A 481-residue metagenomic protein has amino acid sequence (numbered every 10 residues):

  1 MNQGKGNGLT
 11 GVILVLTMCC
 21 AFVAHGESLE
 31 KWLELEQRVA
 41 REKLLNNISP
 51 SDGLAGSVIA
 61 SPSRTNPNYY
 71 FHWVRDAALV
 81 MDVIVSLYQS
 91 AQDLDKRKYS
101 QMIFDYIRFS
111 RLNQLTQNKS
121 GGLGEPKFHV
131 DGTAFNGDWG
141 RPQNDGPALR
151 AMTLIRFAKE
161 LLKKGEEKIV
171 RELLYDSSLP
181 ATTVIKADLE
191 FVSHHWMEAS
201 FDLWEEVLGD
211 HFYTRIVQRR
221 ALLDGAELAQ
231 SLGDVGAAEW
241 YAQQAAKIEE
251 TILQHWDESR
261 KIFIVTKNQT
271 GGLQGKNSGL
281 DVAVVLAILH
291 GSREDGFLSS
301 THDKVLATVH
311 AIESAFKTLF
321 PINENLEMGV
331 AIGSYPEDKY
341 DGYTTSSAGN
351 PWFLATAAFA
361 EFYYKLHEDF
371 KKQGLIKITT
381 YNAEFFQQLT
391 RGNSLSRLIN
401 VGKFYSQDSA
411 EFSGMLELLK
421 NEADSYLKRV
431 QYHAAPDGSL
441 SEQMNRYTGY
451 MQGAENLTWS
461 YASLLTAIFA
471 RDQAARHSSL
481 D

Functional and structural regions predicted by a protein language model:
N2-V12: Bacterial N-terminal signal peptides that target proteins for export
G11-A21: Bacterial N-terminal signal peptides
H25-R75, D105, F109-K127, G438: Low-complexity, Ser/Thr/Pro/Gly-enriched N-terminal "stalk/linker" regions
E27-L29, A78-R97, L149-L174, V217-D234 (+3 more regions): Well-ordered alpha-helical scaffold segments within catalytic/enzyme domains
L35, V74, R111-D145, F212-R219 (+5 more regions): Extended ligand-binding clefts on enzyme/binding-domain cores
A60-N66, E125-P142, S193-D210, V265-G271 (+1 more regions): Acidic/His metal-coordination segments adjacent to aromatic residues that form catalytic metal sites in metalloenzymes
Y70-H195, R215, A360, L464: Aromatic-rich carbohydrate-recognition surfaces in CAZymes
T116-H129, G342-A355, F385-D481: CBM-like carbohydrate-recognition segments
